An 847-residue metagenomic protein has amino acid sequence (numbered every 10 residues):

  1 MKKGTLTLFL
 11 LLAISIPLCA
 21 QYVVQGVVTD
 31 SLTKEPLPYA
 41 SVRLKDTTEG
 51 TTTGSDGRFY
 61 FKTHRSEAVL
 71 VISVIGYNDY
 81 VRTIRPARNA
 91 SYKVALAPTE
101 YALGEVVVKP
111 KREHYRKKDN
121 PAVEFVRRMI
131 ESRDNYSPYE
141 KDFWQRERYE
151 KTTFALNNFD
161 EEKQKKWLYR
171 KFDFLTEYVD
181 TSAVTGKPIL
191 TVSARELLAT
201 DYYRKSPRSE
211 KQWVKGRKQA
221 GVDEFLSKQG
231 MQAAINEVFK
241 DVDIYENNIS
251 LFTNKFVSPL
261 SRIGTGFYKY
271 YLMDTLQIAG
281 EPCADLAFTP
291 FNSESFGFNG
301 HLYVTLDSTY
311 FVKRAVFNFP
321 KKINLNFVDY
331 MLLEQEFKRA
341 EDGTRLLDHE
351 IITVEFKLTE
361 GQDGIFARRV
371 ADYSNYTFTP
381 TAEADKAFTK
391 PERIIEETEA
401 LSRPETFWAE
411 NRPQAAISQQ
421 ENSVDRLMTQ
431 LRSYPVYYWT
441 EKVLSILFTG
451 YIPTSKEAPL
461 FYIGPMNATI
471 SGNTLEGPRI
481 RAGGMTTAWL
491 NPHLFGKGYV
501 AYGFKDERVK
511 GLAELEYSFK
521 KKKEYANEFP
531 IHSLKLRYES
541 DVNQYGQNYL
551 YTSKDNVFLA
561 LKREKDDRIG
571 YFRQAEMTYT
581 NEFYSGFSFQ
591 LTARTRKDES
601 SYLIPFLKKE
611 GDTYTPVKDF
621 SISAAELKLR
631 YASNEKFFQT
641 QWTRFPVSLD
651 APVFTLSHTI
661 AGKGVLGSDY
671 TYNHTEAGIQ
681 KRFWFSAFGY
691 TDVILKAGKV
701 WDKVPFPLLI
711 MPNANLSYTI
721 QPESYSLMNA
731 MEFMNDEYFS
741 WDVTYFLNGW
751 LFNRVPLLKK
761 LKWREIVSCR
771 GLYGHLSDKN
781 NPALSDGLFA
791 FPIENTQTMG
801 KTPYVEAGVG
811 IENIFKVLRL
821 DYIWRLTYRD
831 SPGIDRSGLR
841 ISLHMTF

Functional and structural regions predicted by a protein language model:
M1-V27, V42, Y101-P110, A526 (+2 more regions): Bacterial Sec-dependent N-terminal signal peptides
Y22-V24, S31-D46, R65: Short, ordered, surface-exposed loop/turn motifs in non-cytosolic proteins
V24-D30, G57, V94: A short, amphipathic beta-strand motif
L44-D46, V71-R82: A short, solvent-exposed loop/turn motif at the edges and junctions of modular extracellular/periplasmic domains
T48-R58: Short, acidic Ser/Thr/Gly-rich low-complexity loop/linker segments typical of extracellular and cell-surface proteins
R85-K111: Extracellular beta-sheet/turn segments enriched in Thr/Pro/Gly and aliphatic residues
Y101, V107, K111-C283, T289-G297 (+7 more regions): Structured extracytoplasmic
S250, N254-F256, F388-F847: Exposed, low-structure sequence patches enriched in small/polar residues
